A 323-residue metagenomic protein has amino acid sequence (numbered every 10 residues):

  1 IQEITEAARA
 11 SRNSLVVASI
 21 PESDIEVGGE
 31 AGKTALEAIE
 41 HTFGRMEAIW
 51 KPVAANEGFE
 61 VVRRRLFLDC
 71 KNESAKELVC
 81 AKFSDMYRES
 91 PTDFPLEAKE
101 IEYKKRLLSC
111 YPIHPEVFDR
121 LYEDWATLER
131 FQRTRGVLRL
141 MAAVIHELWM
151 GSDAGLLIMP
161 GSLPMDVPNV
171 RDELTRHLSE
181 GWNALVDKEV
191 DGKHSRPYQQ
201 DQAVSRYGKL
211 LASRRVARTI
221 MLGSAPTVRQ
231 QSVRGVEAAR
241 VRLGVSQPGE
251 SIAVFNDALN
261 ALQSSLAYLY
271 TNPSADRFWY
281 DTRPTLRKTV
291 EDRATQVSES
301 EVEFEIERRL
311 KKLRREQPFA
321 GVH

Functional and structural regions predicted by a protein language model:
I1-H323: Extended alpha-helical scaffold and adjacent linker segments that couple domains and build interaction/assembly
